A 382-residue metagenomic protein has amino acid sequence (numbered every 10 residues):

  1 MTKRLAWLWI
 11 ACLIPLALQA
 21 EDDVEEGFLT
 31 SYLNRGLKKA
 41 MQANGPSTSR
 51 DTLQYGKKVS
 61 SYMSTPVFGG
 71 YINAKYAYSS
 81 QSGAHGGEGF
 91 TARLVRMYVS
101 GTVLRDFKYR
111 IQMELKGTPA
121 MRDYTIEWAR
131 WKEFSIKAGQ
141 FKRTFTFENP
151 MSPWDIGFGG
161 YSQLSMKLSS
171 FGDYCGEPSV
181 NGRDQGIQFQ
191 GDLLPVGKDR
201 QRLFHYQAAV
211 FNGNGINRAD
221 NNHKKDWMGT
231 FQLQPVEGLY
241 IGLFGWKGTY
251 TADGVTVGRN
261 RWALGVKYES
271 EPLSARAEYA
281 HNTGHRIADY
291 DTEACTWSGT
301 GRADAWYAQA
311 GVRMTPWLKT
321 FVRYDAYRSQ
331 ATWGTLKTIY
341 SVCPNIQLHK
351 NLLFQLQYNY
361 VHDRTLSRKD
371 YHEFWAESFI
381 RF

Functional and structural regions predicted by a protein language model:
A11-Q19: Hydrophobic h-region of N-terminal signal peptides that target proteins for export in Gram-negative bacteria
L18-N73, F382: N-terminal periplasmic/intermembrane-space "pro-region" immediately following the signal or transit peptide
Y55-I216, N221-K225, Q232-I241, Q309-M314 (+3 more regions): Outer membrane beta-barrel
A84-T91, L115-K116, E177-N181, A219-K224 (+4 more regions): Replace "Gram-negative outer membrane beta-barrel proteins" with "bacterial and organellar outer membrane beta-barrel
A92-L94, M121-T125, D184-G186, K224-T230 (+8 more regions): Transmembrane beta-barrel architecture of outer membranes
Q232-Q330: Detector for outer-membrane/organellar transmembrane beta-barrel domains, recognizing the amphipathic beta-strand
G311-H362: C-terminal hydrophobic structural anchor segments that stabilize assembly/packing rather than catalytic chemistry
I346, L352-L353, D370-F382: Outer-membrane beta-barrel "beta-signal"
